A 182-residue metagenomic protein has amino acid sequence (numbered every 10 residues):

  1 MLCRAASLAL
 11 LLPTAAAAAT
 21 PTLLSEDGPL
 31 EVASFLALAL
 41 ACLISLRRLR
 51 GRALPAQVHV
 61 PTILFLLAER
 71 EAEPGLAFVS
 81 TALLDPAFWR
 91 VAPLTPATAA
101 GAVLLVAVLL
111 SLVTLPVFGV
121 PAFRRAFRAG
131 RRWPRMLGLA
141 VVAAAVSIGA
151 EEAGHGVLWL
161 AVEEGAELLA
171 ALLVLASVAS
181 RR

Functional and structural regions predicted by a protein language model:
M1-A15, H59-P61, G138-A143: Alpha-helical transmembrane segments
S7-A9, A33-R47, A99-P116, E167-R182: Hydrophobic cores of alpha-helical transmembrane segments in multi-pass inner/ER membrane proteins, independent
A15-L23, V117-V120, I148-V157: Juxtamembrane "helix-exit" motif on the non-cytosolic side of transmembrane helices
A17-G28, R47-G51: Short, hydrophobic transmembrane alpha-helix segments
L24-G28, P86-V103, L160-E163: Short aromatic-rich membrane-water interface segments that cap or initiate transmembrane helices in multi-pass membrane
L67-T81: Transmembrane alpha-helix/helix-exit interface in multi-pass inner-membrane proteins
V117-V141: Membrane-helix boundary/juxtamembrane motif in polytopic membrane proteins
A143-R182: C-terminal transmembrane-bundle signature of multipass membrane proteins, characterized by strong activation on
